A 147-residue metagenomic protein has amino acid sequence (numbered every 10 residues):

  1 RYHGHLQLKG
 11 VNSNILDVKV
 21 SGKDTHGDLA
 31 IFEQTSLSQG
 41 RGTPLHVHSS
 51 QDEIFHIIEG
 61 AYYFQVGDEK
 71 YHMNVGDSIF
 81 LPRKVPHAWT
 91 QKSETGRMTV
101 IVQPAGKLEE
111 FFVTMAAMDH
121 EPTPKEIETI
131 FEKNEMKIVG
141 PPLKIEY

Functional and structural regions predicted by a protein language model:
R1-Y2, Q7-K9, A61, D68-P86: Short acidic-glycine-tyrosine-enriched beta hairpin
L8-L45: A short glycine-rich, His/Asp/Glu-containing loop-to-beta-strand
I15, I54, A61-Y63, K70 (+2 more regions): Structural motif
G27, R83-E109: Ligand-binding loop in jelly-roll beta-barrel domains
E33-L37, V47-Q65, I101: Short, conserved beta-strand element in jelly-roll/cupin
T43-L45, V66-Y71: Short beta-strand segments
T114-Y147: Acidic/histidine-enriched, glycine/proline-rich intrinsically disordered or flexible terminal extensions
